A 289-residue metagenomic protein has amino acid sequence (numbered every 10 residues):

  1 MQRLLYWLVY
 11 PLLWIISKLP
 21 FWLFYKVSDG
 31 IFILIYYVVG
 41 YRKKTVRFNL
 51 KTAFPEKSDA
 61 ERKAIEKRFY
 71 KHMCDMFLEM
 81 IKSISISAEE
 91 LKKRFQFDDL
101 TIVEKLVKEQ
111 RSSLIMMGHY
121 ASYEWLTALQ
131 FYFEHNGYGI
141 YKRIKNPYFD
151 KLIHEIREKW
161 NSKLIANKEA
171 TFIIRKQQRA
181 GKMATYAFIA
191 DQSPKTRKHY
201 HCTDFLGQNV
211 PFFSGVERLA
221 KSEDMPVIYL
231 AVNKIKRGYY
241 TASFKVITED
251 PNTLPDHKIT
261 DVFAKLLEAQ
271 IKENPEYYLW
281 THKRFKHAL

Functional and structural regions predicted by a protein language model:
M1-M117, N161: Membrane-anchoring hydrophobic helices of lipid-metabolizing enzymes
W7, F95, A166, I259-V262: Soluble or luminal CAZymes and related metallo-dependent hydrolases
P11, L23, V46-N49, L126 (+3 more regions): Hydrophobic alpha-helical segments typical of transmembrane helices and their membrane-interface/capping positions
K57, A64-K67, K105, Y132 (+1 more regions): Non-catalytic C-terminal accessory region of glycerolipid acyltransferases and related lyso-lipid remodeling enzymes
E109-E169, K195-Q208: Catalytic core of membrane glycerolipid acyltransferases/transacylases, capturing the structured, soluble-facing
